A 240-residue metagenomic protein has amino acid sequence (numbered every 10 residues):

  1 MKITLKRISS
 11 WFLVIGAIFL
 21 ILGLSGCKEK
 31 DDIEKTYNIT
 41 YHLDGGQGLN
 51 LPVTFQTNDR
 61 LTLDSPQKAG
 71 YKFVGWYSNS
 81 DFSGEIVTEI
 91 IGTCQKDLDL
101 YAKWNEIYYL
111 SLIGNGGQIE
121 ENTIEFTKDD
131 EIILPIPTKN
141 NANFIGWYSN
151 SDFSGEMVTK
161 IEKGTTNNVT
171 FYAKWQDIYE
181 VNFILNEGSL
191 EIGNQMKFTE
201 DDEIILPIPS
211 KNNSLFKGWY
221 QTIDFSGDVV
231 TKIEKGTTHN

Functional and structural regions predicted by a protein language model:
M1-K2, K28: N-terminal hydrophobic targeting signals that begin at the initiator methionine
K2-I15: Bacterial N-terminal signal peptides that target proteins for export
K2-L5, L20, A102: N-terminal Sec-dependent export signals
L22-G26: C-terminal motif of bacterial Sec signal peptides marking the signal peptidase cleavage site
E29-N240: Secondary-structure capping and domain/repeat boundary segments
